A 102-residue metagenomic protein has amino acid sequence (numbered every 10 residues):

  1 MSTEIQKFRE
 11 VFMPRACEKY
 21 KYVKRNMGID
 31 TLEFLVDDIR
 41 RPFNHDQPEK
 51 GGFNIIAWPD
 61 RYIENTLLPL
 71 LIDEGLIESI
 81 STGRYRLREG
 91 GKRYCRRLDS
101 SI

Functional and structural regions predicted by a protein language model:
M1-D37: Short alpha-helical segments that sit at the start of domains
E4-F12, F43, N65, S79: Generic alpha-helical hydrophobic packing signal
R25-D60: Amphipathic alpha-helical interaction modules
N54-D73: Short amphipathic alpha-helical interaction segments
L71-S81: A short, conserved structural fragment
G83-E89: Minor-groove-contacting beta-hairpin "wing" of winged helix-turn-helix DNA-binding domains
G91-I102: Short, amphipathic alpha-helical interaction segments positioned at domain boundaries
